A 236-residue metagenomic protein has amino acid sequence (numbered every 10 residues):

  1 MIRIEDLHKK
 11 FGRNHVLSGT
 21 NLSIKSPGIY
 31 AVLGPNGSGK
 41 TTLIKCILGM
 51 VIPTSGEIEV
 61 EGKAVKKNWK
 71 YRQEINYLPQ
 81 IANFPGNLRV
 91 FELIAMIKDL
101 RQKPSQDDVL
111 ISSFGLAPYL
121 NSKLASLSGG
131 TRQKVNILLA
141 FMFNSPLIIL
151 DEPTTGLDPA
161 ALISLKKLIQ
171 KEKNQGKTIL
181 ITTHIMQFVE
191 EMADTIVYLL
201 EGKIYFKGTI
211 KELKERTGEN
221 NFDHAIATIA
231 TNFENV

Functional and structural regions predicted by a protein language model:
L33-P35: The feature captures the beta-strand-to-loop junction immediately N-terminal to the Walker
L48: Helix-to-loop junction immediately C-terminal to a conserved catalytic motif
G56-Y71: Conserved ABC transporter NBD signature motif
A95, D99, P104-Y119: Conserved ABC ATPase "signature" region
I148-E152: Catalytic Walker B motif of ABC-type/P-loop ATPase nucleotide-binding domains
